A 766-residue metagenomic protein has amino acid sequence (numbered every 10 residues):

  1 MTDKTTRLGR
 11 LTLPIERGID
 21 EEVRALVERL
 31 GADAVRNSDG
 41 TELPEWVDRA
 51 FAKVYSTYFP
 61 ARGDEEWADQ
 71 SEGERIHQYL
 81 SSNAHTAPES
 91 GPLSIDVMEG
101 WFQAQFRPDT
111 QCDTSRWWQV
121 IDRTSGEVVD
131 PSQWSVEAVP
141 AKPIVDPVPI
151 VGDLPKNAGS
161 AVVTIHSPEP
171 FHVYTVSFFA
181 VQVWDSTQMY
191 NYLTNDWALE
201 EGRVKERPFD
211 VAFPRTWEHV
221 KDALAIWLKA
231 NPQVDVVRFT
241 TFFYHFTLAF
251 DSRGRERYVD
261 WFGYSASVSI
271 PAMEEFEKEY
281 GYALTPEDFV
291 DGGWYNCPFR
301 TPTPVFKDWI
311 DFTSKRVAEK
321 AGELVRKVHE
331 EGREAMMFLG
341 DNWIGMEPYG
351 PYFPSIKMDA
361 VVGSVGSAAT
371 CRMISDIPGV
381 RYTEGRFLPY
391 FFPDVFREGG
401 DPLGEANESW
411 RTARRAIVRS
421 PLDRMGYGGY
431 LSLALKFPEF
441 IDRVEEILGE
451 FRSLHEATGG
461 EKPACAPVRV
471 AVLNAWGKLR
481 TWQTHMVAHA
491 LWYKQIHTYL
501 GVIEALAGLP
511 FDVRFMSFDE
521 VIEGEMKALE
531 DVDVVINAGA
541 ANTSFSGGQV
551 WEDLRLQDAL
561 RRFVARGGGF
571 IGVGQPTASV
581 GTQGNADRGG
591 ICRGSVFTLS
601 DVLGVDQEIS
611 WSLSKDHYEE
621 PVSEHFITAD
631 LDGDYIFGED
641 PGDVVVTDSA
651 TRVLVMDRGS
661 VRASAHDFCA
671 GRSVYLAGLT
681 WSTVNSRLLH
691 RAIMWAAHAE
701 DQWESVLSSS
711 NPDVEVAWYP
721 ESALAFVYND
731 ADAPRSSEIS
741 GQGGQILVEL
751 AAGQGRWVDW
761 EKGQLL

Functional and structural regions predicted by a protein language model:
D3-R62, E66-S94, F102: Noncatalytic N-terminal accessory/assembly modules of large enzymes
G9-R17, A32-R36, D196-E218, R300-A318 (+7 more regions): The substrate-binding groove and active-site-proximal loops of carbohydrate-active enzymes, especially glycoside
T12-R24, S38-G40, M337-M346, I503-A528: A short, well-structured beta->alpha microelement
G18-F51, A223-T240, A360-V361, T412-L422 (+2 more regions): Catalytic domains of carbohydrate-active enzymes, especially glycoside hydrolases
E65, L224-A225, R238-F242, F246-F250 (+10 more regions): Hydrophobic targeting/anchoring helices
R75-S355, M373: Polysaccharide-binding and catalytic clefts of secreted carbohydrate-active enzymes
L248-D251, S432-A464, A507, G594-L613 (+3 more regions): Extracellular ligand-binding/catalytic regions of CAZymes and related secreted enzymes and adhesion modules
G547-L631: A glycine-rich, often tryptophan-bearing local segment used as a flexible ligand/cofactor-contacting loop or short
